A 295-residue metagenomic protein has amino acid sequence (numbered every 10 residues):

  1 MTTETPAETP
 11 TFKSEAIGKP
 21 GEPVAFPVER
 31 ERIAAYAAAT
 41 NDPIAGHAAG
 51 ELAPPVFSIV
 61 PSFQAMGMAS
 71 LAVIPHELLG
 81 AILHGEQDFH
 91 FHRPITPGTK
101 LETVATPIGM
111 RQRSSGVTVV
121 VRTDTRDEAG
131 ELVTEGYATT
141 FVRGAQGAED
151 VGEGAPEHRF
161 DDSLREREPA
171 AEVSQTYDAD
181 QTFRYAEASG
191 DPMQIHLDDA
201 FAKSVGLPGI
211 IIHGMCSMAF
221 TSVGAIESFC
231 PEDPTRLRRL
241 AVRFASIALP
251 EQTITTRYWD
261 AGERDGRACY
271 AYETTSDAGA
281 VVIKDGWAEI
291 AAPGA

Functional and structural regions predicted by a protein language model:
T2-E15, E86, R93-V173, A248-E251 (+1 more regions): HotDog/MaoC-like acyl-thioester-processing domains
T2-H84, G147, V151-E157, S163-E232: Hot-dog-fold acyl-thioester-processing enzymes
G80-Q87, T235-A241: Short, structured beta-strand/loop micro-motifs enriched in basic residues and often containing a Trp
H196, A200-E263, R267-A268, T274-A280 (+1 more regions): Catalytic-pocket segment enriched in acidic/His residues
